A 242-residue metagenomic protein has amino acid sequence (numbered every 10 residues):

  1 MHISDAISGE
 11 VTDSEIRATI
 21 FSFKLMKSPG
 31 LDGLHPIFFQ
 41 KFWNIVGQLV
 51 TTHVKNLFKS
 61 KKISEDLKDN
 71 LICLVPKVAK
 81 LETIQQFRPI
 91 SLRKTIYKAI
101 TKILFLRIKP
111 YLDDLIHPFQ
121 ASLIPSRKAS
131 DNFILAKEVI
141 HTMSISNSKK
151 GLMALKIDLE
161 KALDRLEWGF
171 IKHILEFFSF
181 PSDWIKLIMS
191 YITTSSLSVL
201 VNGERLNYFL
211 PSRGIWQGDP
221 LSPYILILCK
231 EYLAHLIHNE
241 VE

Functional and structural regions predicted by a protein language model:
M1-E242: Nucleotidyl polymerases of mobile genetic elements and RNA viruses
